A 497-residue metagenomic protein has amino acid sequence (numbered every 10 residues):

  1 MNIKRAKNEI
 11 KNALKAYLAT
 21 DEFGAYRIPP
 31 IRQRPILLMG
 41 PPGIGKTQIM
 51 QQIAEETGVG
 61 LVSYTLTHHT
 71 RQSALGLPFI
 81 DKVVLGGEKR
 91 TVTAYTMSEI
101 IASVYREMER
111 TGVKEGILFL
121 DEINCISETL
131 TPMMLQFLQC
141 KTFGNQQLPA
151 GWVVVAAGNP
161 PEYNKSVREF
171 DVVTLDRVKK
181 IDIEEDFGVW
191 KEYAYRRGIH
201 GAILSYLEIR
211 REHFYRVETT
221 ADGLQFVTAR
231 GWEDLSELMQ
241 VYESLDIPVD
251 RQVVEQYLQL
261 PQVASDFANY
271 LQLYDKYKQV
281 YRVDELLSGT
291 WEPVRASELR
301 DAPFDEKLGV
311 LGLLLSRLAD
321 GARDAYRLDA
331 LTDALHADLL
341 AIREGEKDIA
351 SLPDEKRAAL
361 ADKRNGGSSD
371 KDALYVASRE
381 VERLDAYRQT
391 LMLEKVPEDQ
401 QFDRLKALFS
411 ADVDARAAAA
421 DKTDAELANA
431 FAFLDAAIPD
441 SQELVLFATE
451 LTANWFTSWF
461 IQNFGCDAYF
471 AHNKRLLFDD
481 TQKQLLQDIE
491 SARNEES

Functional and structural regions predicted by a protein language model:
M1-E212, V217: AAA+ P-loop NTPase catalytic core and its hallmark functional loops
N2, S98, D171, H200 (+4 more regions): Helix N-terminus capping/helix-initiation residues
N8, N12, A16, E55 (+19 more regions): Charged/polar, solvent-exposed surface patches and flexible loops
P35-L37, T57-T67, I80, K89-F119 (+11 more regions): Conformational switch/transducer regions in large eukaryotic molecular machines and scaffolds
R196-D354: Alpha-helical lid/collar subdomain of P-loop NTPases
R300-S497: Terminal-proximal interaction/regulatory segments of ATP-powered molecular machines
